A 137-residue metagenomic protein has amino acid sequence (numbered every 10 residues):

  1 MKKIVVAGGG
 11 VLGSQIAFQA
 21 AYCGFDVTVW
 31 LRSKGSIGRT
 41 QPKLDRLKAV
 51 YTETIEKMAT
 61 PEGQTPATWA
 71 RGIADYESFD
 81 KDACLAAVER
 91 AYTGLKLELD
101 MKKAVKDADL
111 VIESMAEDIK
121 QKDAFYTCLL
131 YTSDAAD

Functional and structural regions predicted by a protein language model:
M1-T68: NAD(P)+-binding Rossmann beta1-loop-alpha1 motif at the extreme N-terminus of oxidoreductases
Y51-F125, L130: A structured beta-alpha segment of the ubiquitous adenosine-cofactor-binding alpha/beta core
Y131-D137: Conserved small/polar residues in nucleotide/adenosyl-binding loops
